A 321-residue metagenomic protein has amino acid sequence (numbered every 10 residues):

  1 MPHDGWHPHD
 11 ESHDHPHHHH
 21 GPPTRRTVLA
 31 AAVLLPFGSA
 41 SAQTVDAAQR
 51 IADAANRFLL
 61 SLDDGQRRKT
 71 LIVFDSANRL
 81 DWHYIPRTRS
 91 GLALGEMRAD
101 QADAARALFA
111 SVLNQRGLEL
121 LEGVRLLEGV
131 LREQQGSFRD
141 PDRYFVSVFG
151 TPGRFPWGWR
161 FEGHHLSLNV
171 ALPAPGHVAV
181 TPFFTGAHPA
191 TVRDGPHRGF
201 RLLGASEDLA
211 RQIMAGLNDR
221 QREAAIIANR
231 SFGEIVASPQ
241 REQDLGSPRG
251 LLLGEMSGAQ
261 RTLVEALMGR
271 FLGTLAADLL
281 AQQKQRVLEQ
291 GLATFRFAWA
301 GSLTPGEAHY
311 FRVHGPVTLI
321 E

Functional and structural regions predicted by a protein language model:
M1-P23, A30-F37: N-terminal secretory signal peptides
P22-R25, A42: A detector of low-complexity, intrinsically disordered, Ser/Thr/Gly/Pro/Ala-rich segments
R25-R26, L62: Short, cationic motifs built from Arg/Lys/His that form the positively charged side of catalytic pockets
V28-A31, T44-V45: Structured catalytic/translocation cores of nucleotide/phosphate-coupled proteins
Q43-D64, R68-N114, L118-E321: A cross-kingdom marker for long, charged
